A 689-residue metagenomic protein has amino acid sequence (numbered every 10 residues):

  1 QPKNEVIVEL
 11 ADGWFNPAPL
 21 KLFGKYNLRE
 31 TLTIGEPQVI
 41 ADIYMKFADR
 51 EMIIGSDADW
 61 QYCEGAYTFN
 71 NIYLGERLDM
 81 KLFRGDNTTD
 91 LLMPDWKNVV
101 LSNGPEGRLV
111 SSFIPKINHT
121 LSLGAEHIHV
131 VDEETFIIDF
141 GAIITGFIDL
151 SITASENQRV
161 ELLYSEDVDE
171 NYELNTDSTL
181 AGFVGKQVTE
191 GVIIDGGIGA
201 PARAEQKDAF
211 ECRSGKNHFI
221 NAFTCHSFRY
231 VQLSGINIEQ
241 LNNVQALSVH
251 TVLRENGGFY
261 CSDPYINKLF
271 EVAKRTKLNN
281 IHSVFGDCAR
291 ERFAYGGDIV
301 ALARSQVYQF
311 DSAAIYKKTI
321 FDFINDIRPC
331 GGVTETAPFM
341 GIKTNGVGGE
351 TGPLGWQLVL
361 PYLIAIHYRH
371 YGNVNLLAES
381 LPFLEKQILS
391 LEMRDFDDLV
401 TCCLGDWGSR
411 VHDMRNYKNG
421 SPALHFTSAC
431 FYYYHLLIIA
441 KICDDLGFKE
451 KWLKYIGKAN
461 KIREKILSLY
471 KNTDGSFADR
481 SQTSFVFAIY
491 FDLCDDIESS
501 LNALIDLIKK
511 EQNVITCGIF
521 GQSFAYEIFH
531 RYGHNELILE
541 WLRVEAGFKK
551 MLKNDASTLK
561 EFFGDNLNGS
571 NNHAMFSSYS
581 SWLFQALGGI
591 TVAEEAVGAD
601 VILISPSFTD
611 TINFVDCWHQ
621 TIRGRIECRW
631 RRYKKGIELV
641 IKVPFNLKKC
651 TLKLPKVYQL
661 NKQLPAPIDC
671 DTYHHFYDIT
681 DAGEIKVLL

Functional and structural regions predicted by a protein language model:
Q1-C288, G297, A314-T319, T334-G348 (+2 more regions): Extracellular/oxidizing-compartment recognition motifs
L28, Q240-E271, K277, V284-T336 (+4 more regions): Active-site acid/base region of carbohydrate-active enzymes
R29-M45, M52-T88, S111-I117, L121 (+2 more regions): Non-catalytic C-terminal accessory modules of carbohydrate-active enzymes
R77-D79, R84-G85, E291, G296 (+8 more regions): C-terminal capping/lid segments that line or modulate ligand- or cofactor-binding pockets
F147-E166, F223, S234, G297-D326 (+4 more regions): Alpha-helical support elements that line or immediately flank enzyme active sites and cofactor-binding pockets
Y172-A200, A313-M414, A546-G564: Helix-terminus loop motifs that line ligand-binding clefts
D298, T319, W356-L363, H435-I438 (+2 more regions): Amphipathic, well-ordered alpha-helical segments in soluble domains
